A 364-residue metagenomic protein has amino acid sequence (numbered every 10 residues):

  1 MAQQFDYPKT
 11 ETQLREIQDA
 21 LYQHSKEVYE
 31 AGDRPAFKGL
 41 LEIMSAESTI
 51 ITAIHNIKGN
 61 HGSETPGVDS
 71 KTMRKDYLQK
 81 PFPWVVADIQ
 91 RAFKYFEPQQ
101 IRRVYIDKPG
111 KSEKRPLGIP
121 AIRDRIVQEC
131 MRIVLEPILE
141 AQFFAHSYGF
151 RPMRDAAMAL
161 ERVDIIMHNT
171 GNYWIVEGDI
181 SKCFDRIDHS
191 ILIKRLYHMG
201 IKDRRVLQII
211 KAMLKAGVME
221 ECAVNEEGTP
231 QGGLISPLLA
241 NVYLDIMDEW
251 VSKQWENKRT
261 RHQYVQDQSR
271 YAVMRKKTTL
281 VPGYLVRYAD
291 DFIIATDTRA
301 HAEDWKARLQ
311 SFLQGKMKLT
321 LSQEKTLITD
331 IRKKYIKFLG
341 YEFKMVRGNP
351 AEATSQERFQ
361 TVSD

Functional and structural regions predicted by a protein language model:
M1-F82: Non-catalytic, polymerase-adjacent accessory regions of viral genome-replication enzymes
A2, Q13, L117-R132, Q142-F143 (+4 more regions): Duplex nucleic acid-engaging cores and interfaces of nucleic-acid transaction enzymes
V68, I133, G178-I180, T298 (+1 more regions): Residues immediately flanking
D76, P120, A295-D297: Short hydrophobic/aromatic beta-strand micro-patches that form the beta-sheet surface supporting nucleotide- or nucleic
Y77-P98: Amphipathic alpha-helical blocks
V85, Q100, V104, A145-H146 (+4 more regions): Conserved polymerase palm-domain catalytic core
V86, G110-K114: Structured, charged N-terminal subsegments at the starts of enzyme catalytic cores and at intra-chain domain/subunit
K215, M317-D364: A conserved non-catalytic segment of reverse transcriptases and RNA-directed RNA polymerases corresponding to the late
